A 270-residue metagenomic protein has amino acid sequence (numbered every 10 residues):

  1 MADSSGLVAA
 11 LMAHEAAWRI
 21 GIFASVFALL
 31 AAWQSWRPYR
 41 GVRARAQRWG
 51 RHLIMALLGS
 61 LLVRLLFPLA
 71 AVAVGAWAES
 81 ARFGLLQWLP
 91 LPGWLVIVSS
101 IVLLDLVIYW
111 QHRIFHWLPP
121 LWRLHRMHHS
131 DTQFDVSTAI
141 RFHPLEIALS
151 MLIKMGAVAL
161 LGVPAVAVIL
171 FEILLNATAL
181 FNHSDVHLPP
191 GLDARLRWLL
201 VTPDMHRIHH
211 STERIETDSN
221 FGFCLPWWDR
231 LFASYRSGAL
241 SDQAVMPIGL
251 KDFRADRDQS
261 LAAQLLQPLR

Functional and structural regions predicted by a protein language model:
M1-A16: Short, strongly hydrophobic alpha-helical membrane anchors
M1-A2, S25-A28, G59-A76, Q259 (+1 more regions): Alpha-helical membrane-anchoring segments
W18-A31: Structural signature of hydrophobic alpha-helical transmembrane segments
W18-R19, A44-S60: Loop-to-helix transition at the N-terminal end of transmembrane alpha-helices
A31, F223-L231, L261-P268: A transmembrane-helix-recognition feature enriched in membrane-embedded lipid enzymes and envelope glyco-/phospholipid
A31-G50: Membrane-interface helix-loop junction between the first two transmembrane segments
L57-A70, L85, L91-V245: Membrane-embedded catalytic scaffold of the fatty acid hydroxylase/desaturase
Q243-R270: A membrane-cytosol interface segment of integral membrane proteins
